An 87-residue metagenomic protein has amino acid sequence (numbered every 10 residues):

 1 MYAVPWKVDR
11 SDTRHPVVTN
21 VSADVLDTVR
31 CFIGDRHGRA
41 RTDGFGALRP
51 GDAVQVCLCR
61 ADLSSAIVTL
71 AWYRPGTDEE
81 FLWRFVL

Functional and structural regions predicted by a protein language model:
M1-A3, V8-R10, C57-L87: Terminal connector regions
R14-V25: Asparagine-centered strand-capping/turn motif at beta-strand->loop junctions
V17, D52-R60: Exposed aromatic-hydrophobic patches
V21, L48, C59-A61: Hydrophobic loop/turn residues within beta-sheet-rich immunoglobulin-like superfamily modules
D24-F32: Short, hydrophobic/aromatic beta-strand segments
F32-G44: Short beta-strand and strand-turn-strand segments in soluble, beta-rich domains
I33-G34, A47, V86-L87: A short, sequence-level motif marking secondary-structure junctions
G46-D52: Short proline/glycine- and polar residue-rich coil/turn motifs
